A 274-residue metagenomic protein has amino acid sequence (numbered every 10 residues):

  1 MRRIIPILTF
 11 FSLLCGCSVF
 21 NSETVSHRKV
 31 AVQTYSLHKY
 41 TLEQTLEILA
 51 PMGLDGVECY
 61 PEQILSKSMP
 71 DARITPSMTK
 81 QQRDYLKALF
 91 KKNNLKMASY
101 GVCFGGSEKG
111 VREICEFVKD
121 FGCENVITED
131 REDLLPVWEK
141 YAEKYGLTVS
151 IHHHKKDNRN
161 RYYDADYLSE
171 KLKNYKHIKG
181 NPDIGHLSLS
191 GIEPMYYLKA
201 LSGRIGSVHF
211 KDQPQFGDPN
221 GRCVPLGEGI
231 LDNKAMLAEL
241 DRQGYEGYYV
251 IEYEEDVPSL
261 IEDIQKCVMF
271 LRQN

Functional and structural regions predicted by a protein language model:
M1-V25: Bacterial Sec-dependent N-terminal signal peptides
S18-T34, H38-G56, K92, E108 (+3 more regions): Histidine-acidic metal/acid-base catalytic patches
S36, P61-Q63, C103-G106, E132-L134 (+4 more regions): Active-site-proximal loop/turn and secondary-structure-junction residues that shape catalytic pockets, frequently
S36, R73, G101, E124 (+2 more regions): The substrate-binding groove and active-site-proximal loops of carbohydrate-active enzymes, especially glycoside
C59-D84: Glycine-rich, proline-tolerant flexible connector loops at the mouths of alpha/beta enzymes
L65-A72, I151, N158, L189 (+1 more regions): A short acidic, helix-capping loop that chelates divalent metal ions and anchors anionic groups
S68-A72, E108-R112, L260-I261: Metal-dependent catalytic neighborhoods of phosphoester/phosphodiester hydrolases
R83, N93-K179, S188-G191: Active-site acidic/histidine proton-transfer and metal-coordination neighborhood in alpha/beta enzyme cores
